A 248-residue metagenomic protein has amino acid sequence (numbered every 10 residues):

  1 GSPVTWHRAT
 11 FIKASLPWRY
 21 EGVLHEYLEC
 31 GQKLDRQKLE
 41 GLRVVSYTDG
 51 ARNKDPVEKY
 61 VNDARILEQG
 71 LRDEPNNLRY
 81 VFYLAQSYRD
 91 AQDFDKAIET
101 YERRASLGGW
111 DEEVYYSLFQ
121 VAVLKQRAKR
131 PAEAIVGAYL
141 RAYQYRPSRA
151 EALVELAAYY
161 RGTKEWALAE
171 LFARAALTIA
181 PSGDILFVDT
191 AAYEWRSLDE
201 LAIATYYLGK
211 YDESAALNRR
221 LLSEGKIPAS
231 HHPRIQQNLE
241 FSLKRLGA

Functional and structural regions predicted by a protein language model:
G1-E99: Catalytic-site signature of metal-activated, phosphate-bearing donor transferases, centered on the GT-A/GT-A-like
Y60, F94, P131-A132, W166 (+1 more regions): TPR-repeat structural position
P75, G109-E112, P147, P181 (+2 more regions): Short coil turns that delineate tetratricopeptide repeat
R79, E112-Y116, E151, L168 (+3 more regions): Start-of-helix register in tetratricopeptide repeats
Y83, Q120, E155, G162 (+2 more regions): "A position-specific structural signal for the A-helix of alpha-solenoid helical repeats
A91, A128-K129, T163, L208 (+1 more regions): Structural motif corresponding to the intra-repeat A-B loop/turn of tetratricopeptide repeats
